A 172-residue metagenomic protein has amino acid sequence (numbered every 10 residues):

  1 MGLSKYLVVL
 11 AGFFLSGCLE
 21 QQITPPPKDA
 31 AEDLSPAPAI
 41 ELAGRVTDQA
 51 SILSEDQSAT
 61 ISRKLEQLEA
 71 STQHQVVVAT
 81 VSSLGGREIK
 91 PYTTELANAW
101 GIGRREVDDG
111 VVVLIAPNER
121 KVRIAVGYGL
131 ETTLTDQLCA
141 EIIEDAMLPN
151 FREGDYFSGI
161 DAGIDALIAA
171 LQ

Functional and structural regions predicted by a protein language model:
G2-Q172: A structural boundary signal for the start of the first folded domain, especially the loop/turn and N-capping region
